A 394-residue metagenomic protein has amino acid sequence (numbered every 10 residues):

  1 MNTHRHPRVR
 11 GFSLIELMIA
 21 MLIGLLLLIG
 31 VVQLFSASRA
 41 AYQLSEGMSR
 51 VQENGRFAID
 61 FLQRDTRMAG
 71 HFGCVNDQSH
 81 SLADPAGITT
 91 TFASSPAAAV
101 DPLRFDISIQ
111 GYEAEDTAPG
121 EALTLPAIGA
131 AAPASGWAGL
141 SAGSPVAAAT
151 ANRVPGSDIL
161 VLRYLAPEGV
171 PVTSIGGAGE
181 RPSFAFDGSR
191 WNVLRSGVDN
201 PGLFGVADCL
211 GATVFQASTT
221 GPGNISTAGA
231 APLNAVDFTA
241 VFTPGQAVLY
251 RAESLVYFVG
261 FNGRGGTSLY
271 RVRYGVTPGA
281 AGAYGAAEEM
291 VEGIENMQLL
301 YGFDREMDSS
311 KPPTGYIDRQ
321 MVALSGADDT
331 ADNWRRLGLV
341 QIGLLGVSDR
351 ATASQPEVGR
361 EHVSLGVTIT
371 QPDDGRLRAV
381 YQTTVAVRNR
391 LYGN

Functional and structural regions predicted by a protein language model:
M1-F12: N-terminal leader/signal peptides at the extreme start of proteins
N2-H4, M21, N234-A235: Long, low-complexity, intrinsically disordered N-terminal extensions of eukaryotic proteins, enriched
R8, L17, R251-E253, R336: Exposed loop/turn and edge beta-strand positions of beta-sandwich/beta-sheet ligand-binding modules
F12-I15, I19-Q63, R67-A69, N394: Aliphatic-rich helix starts adjacent to a transmembrane/signal segment
D60-W334, G343, A351-L377, G393-N394: N-terminal pilin/flagellin-like segments and related low-complexity appendage regions
G260, L345-V347, A386-R388: Solvent-exposed residues in well-ordered beta-strands and their adjoining turns, especially edge/terminal strands
R336-I342, Y381-T383: A short pocket-lining beta-strand/turn micro-motif at the edge of beta-sheets
T383-N394: Structural signal for terminal/edge beta-strands and the immediately following C-terminal loop/tail that closes
